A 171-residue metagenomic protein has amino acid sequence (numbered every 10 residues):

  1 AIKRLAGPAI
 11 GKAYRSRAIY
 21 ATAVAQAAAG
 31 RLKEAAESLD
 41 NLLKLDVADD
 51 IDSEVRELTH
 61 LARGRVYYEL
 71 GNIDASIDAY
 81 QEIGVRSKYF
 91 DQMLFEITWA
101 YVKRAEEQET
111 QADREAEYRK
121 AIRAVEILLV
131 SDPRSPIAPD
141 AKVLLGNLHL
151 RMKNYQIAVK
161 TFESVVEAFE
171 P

Functional and structural regions predicted by a protein language model:
A1-P171: Acidic, polar-rich low-complexity tracts and alpha-helical solenoid repeat scaffolds
